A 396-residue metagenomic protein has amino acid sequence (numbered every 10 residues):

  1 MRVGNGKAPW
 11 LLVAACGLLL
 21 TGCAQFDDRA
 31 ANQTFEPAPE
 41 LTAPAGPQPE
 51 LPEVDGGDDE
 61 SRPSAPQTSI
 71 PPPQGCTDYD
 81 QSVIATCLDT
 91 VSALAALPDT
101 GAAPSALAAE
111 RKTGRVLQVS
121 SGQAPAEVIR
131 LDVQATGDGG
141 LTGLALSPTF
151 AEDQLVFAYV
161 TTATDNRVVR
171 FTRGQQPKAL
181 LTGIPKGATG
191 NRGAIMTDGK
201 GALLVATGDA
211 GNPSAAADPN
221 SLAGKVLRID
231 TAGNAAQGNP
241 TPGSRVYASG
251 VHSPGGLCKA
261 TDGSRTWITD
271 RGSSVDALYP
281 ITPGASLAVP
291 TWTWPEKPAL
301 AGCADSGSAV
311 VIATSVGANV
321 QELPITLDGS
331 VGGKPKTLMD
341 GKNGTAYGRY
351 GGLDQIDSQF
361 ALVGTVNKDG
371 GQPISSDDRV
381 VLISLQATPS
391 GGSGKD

Functional and structural regions predicted by a protein language model:
R2-G6, W10-L11, G17, A24-G211 (+1 more regions): Acidic, Gly/Ser/Thr-rich repeat motifs that build Ca2+-stabilized beta-propeller blades
D99-L107, N239-S249, R271: Short, surface-exposed polybasic-and-hydrophobic patches located at secondary-structure transitions
G174, K200, A232, D262-G263: Residue-level recognition of short loop/turn positions
M196, T207, A248, G255-C258 (+1 more regions): Active-site-proximal helix/loop microenvironment of the serine DD-peptidase/beta-lactamase transpeptidase fold
G211, A217-D262: Loop-centered beta-sheet repeat module
A216, L278-P280, L323: Short, well-ordered secondary-structure micro-motifs
D230-G233, P283-A285, T326-S330: Short helix-loop-beta junction
C258, T266-T269, S273-S315: Flexible, glycine-rich surface segments
